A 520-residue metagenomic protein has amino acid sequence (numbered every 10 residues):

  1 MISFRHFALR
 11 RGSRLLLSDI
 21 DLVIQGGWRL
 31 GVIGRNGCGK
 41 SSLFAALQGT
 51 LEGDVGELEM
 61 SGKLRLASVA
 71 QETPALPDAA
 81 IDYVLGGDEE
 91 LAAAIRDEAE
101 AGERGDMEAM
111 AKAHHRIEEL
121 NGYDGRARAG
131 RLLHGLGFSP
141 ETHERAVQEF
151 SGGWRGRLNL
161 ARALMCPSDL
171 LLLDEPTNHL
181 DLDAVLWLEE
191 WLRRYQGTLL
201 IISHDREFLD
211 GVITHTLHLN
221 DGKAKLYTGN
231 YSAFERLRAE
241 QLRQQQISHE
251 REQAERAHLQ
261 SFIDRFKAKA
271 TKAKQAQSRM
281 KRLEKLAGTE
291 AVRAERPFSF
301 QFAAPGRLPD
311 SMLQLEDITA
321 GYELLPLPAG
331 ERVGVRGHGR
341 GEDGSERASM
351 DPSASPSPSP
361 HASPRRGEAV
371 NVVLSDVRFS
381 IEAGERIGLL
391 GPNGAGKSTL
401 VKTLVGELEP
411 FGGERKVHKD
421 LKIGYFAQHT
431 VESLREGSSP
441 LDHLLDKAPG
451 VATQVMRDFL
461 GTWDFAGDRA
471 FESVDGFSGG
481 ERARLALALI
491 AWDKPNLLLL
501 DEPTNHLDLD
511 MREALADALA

Functional and structural regions predicted by a protein language model:
M1-I247, R296, F302-L324, A329 (+2 more regions): ABC ATP-binding cassette signature C-motif
L237-F262, F266-R293: Intracellular alpha-helical coupling/juxtamembrane segments of multi-pass membrane proteins
L324-V370: Intrinsic disorder/low-complexity segments
